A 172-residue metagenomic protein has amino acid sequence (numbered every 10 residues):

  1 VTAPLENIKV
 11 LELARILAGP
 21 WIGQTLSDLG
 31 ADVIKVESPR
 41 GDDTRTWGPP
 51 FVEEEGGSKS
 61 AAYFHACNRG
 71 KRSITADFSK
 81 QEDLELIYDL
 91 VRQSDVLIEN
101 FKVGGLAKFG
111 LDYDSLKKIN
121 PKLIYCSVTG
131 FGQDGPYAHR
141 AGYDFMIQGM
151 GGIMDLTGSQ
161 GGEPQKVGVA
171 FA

Functional and structural regions predicted by a protein language model:
V1-A172: N-terminal helix-loop segment corresponding to the beta1-alpha1 unit of nucleotide/adenylate-binding folds
